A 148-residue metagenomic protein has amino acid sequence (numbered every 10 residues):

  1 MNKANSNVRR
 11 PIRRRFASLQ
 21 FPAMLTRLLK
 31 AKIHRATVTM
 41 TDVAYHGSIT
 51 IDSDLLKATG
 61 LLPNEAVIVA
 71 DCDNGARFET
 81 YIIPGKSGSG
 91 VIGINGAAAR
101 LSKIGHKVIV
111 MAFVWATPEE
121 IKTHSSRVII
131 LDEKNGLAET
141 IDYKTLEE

Functional and structural regions predicted by a protein language model:
N2-N5: Intrinsic-disorder-associated, low-complexity terminal segments enriched in Asp/Asn/His/Tyr and depleted of Lys/Arg
P11-A23: Short, Lys/Arg-enriched N-terminal segments with co-localized hydrophobic residues within the first ~10-30 amino acids
F21, T26-R35: A short, N-terminal "cap"/entry segment at the start of jelly-roll beta-barrel domains of the cupin/DSBH fold
T26-L28, V38-T39, V43-K122, K134-G136: Compact, glycine-rich, soluble single-domain proteins
I33, N64, S125: Short coil/loop residues immediately preceding or within conserved phosphate-binding loops of NTP-utilizing enzyme
G85, T145-L146: A short acidic/small-residue loop/turn micro-motif
W115, H124-K134, T140-T145: Well-ordered alpha/beta subsegment
